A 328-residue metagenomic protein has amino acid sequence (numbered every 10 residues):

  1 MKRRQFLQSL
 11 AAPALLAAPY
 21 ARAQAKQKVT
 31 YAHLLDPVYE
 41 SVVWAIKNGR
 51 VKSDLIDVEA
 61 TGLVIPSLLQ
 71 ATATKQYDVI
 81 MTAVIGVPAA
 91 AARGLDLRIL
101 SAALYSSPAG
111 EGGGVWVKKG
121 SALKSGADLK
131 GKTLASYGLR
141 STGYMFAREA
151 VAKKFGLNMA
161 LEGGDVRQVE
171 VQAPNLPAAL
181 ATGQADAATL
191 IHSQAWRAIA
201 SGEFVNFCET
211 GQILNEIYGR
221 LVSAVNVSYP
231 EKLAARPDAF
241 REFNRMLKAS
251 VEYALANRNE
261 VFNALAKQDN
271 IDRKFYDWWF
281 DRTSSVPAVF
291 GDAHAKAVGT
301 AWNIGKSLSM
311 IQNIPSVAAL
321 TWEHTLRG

Functional and structural regions predicted by a protein language model:
Q5-A23: N-terminal export signals
Q24-V169, D186-H192: Short, glycine-/small- and polar/acidic-enriched structural segments that line small-molecule recognition paths
S53-D54, S107-P108, Q212-G219, S285-H294: Short, solvent-exposed loop/beta-turn-alpha elements that line the ligand-binding surface or hinge of extracytoplasmic
Q76, M81, P88-G94, T133-G138 (+6 more regions): Sec/Tat-exported extracytoplasmic proteins
I85, E162, P174-A264: Pocket-lining segment of extracytoplasmic ligand-binding domains
L233-L308: Secondary-structure end/capping motifs
G299-G328: Conserved C-terminal helix/tail region of periplasmic/extracytoplasmic solute-binding proteins
